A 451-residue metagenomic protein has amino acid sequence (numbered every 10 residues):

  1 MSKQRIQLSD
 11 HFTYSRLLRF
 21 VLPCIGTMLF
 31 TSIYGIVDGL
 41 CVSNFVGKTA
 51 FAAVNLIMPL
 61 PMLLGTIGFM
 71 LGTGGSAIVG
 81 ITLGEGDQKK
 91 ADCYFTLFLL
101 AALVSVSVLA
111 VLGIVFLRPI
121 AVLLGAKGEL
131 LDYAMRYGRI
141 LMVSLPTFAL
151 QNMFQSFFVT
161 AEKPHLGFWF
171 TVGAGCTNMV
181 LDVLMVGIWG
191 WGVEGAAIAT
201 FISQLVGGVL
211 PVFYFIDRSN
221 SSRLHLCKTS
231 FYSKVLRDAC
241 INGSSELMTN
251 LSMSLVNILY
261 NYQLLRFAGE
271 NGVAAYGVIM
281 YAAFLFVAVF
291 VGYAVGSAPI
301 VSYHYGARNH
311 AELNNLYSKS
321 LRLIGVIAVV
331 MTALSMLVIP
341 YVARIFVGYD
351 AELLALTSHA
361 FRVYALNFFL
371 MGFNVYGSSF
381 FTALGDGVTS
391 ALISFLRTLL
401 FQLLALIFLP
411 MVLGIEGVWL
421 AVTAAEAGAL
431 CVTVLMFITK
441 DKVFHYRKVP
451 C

Functional and structural regions predicted by a protein language model:
M1-V21, V79-P146, I188-G243, V301-N367 (+1 more regions): Short alpha-helical transmembrane segments in multi-pass integral membrane proteins
L8-V46, P59-G74, I78, L103-A110 (+4 more regions): N-terminal transmembrane alpha-helices
R19-D38, I140, A174, S203-G207 (+4 more regions): Transmembrane helical elements of multi-pass membrane transporters/channels
C24, M28, L40, N44 (+16 more regions): Transmembrane alpha-helix boundary and packing residues in multipass membrane permease domains and related
I33-A52, A121-G128, L184-W191, L251-Y281 (+4 more regions): Helix-terminus/linker motif at the lipid-water interface of multi-pass membrane proteins
V42-M62, E129-Y133, V193-E194, V235-N242 (+5 more regions): Interfacial/gating helices of multi-pass transporter permease domains
F51-V111, F148-G167, A275-I339, M371-I393: Small-residue-rich hydrophobic transmembrane alpha-helices
G72, I140-V159, G167-N178, A196-P211 (+5 more regions): Short runs within selected transmembrane alpha-helices of multi-pass transporters and secretion channels
